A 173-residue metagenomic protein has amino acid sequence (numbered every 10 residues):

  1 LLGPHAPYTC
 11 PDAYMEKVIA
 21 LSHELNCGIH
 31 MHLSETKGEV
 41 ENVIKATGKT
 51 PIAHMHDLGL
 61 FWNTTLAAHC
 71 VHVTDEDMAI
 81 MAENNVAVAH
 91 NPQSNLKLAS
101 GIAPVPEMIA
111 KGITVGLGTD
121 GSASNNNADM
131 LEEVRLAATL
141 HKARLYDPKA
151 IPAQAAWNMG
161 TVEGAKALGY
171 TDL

Functional and structural regions predicted by a protein language model:
L1-A87, L98-V115, E132-R135, D172-L173: Histidine/acidic residue-rich metal-binding segments in metalloenzymes
P4, S94, L145: Generic anion/oxyanion-binding catalytic loop in active/binding sites
E35, P92-L96, G121-A123: Short, acidic/turn-prone active-site loops that include or flank metal/cofactor- and phosphate-binding residues
D57-T64, P106-L173: His/Asp/Glu-enriched, well-ordered alpha-helical/loop segment that forms or immediately abuts the divalent-metal
